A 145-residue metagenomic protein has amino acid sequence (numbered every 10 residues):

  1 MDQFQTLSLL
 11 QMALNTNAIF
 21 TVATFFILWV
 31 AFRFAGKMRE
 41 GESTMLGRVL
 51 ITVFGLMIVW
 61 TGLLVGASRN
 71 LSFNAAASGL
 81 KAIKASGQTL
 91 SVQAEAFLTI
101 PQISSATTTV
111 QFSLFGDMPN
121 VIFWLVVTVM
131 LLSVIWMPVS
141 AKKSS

Functional and structural regions predicted by a protein language model:
M1-L14, F73-G79, I83, T108: Membrane-interface interhelical loops and short amphipathic "cap" helices that link adjacent transmembrane segments
M1-R33: Cytosolic-side membrane-entry/anchor segment at the start of a transmembrane helix
A13-F20, M45-T52, L114-L125: Alpha-helical transmembrane segments of integral membrane proteins
F26-G36, S113-S145: Transmembrane alpha-helical segments in integral membrane proteins
R39-W60: Interfacial segments of alpha-helical transmembrane regions
M57-F73: C-terminal TM-helix exit segments that contain a strictly Trp-centered aromatic cap at the helix terminus
R69-P101: Juxtamembrane non-transmembrane "cap" segments at the membrane-aqueous interface of multi-pass membrane proteins
T99-G116: Membrane-proximal, non-transmembrane alpha-helical segments
